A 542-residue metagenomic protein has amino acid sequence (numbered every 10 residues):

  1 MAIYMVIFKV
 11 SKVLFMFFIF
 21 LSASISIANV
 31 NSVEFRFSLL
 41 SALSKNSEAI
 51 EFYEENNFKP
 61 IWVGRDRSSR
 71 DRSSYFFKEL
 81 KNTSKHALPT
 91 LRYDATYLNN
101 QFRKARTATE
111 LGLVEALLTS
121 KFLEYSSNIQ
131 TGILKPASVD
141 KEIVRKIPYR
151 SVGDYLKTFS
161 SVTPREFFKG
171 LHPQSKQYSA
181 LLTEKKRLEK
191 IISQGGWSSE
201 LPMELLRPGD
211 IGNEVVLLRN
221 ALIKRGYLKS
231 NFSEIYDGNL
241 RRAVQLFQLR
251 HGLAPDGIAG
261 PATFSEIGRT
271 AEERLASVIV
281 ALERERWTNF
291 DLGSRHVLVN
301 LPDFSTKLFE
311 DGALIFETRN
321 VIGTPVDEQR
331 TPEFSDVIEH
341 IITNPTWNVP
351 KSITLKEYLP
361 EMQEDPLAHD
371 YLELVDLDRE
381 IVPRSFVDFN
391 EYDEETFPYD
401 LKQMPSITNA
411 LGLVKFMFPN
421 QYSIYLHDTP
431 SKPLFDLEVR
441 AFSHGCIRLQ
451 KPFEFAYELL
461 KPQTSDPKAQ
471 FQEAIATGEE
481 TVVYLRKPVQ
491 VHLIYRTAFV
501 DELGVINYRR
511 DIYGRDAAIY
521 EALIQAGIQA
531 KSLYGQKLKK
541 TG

Functional and structural regions predicted by a protein language model:
I3-L14: Bacterial N-terminal signal peptides that target proteins for export
V6, I25-E54, L123, I143 (+1 more regions): Well-ordered beta-sheet/strand-loop patches within structured domains
L14-S22: Bacterial N-terminal signal peptides
N29-I147: Cationic-aromatic interfacial patches
S160-S161: Post-signal-peptide, soluble extracytosolic/periplasmic N-terminal scaffold domains of envelope/secretory systems
